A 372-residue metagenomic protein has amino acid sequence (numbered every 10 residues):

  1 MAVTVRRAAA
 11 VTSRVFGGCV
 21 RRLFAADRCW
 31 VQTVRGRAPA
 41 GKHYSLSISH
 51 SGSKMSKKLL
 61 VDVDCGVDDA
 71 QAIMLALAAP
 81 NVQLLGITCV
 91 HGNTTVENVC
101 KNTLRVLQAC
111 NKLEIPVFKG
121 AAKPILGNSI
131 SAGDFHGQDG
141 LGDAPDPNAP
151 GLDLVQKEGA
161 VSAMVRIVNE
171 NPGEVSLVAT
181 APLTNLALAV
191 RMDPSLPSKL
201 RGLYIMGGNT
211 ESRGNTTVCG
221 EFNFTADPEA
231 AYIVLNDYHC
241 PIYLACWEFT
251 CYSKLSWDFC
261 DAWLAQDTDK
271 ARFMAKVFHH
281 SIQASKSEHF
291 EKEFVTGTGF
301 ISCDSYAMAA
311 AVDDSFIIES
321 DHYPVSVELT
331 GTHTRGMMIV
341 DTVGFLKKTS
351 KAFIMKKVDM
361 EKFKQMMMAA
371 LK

Functional and structural regions predicted by a protein language model:
A2-T12, C19-V20, D27-K372: N-terminal acidic, glycine/proline-rich low-complexity segments
